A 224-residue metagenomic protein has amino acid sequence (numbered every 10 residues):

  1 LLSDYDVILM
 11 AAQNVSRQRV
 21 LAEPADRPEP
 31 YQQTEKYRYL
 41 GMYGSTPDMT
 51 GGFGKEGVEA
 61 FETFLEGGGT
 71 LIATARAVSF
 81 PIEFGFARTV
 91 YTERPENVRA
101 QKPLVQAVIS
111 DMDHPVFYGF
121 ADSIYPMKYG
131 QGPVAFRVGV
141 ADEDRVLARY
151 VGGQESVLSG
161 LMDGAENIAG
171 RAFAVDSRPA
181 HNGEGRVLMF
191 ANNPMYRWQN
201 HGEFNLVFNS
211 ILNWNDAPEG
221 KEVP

Functional and structural regions predicted by a protein language model:
L1, V223-P224: Acidic/histidine-enriched alpha-helical segments
L1-A87: Helical hinge/lid and interdomain linker segments adjacent to catalytic or ligand-binding clefts that mediate domain
G57, A77, M112, E203-V207: Stable alpha-helical elements in mature extracytoplasmic
I82-N200, N215-V223: Catalytic beta-strand/loop cores that center a nucleophilic Ser/Cys/Thr and support acyl-enzyme chemistry
S210: Active-site beta-loop-alpha substructure in enzyme catalytic cores, prototypically the cysteine-centered nucleophile
